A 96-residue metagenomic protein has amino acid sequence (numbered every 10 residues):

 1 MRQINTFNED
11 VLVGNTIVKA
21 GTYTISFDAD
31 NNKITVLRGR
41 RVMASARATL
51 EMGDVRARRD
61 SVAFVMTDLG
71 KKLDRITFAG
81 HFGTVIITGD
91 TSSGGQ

Functional and structural regions predicted by a protein language model:
M1-L12: Short acidic, Pro/Gly- and aromatic-enriched capping/linker segments at domain boundaries
Q3, A44, V85-I86: Short beta-strand segments
K19-A20, A44: A sequence-level detector of short linear motifs
G21-F27: A short tyrosine-centered beta-strand micro-motif
A29-K33: Primarily extracytoplasmic ectodomains and periplasmic/lumenal surface modules that are beta-strand-rich
L37-F82: Mid-chain, structured segments of secreted extracytoplasmic proteins
G83-G95: Short, low-complexity, Pro/Ser/Thr/Gly-rich segments in the mature regions of secreted, periplasmic
